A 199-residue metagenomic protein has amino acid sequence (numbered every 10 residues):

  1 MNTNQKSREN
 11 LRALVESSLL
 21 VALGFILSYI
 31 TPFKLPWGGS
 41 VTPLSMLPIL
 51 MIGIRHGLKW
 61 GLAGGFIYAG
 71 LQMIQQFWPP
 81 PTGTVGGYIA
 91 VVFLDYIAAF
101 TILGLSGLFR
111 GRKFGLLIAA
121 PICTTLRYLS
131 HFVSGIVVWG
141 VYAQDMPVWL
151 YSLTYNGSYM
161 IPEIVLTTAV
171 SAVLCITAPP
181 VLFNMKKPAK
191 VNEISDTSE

Functional and structural regions predicted by a protein language model:
M1-V21, V148-E199: Alpha-helical transmembrane segments and their cytosolic interface
M1-W60: Hydrophobic transmembrane alpha-helices
L14-L19, L47, L58-F66, I89-F93 (+5 more regions): Hydrophobic alpha-helical transmembrane segments
V21, F25, Y68-A69, T124-Y128: Residue-level recognition of pore/gate-forming positions within transmembrane alpha-helices of multi-pass
F25, Y29, M73-F77, L108 (+6 more regions): Membrane-embedded alpha-helical segments of multi-pass transporters/permeases
L27-V41, I67-G107, W139-A143: Interfacial aromatic-anchored transmembrane helix boundaries in multi-pass membrane proteins
I52-I54, S106, R110: Helix-capping/transition residues at the boundaries of transmembrane alpha-helices and the short helical linkers
G111-L129, K186-E199: Internal alpha-helical transmembrane segments of multi-pass membrane proteins
